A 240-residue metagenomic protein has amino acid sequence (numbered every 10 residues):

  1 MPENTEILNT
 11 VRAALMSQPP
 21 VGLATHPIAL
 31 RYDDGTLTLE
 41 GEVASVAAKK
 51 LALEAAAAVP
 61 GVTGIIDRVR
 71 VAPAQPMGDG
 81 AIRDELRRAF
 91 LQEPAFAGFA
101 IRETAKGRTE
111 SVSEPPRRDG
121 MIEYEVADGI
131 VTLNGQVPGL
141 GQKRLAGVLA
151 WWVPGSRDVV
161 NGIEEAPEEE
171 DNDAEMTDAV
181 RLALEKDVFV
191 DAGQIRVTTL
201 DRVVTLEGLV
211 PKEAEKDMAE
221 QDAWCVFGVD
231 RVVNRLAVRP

Functional and structural regions predicted by a protein language model:
M1-P240: N-terminal targeting leaders
